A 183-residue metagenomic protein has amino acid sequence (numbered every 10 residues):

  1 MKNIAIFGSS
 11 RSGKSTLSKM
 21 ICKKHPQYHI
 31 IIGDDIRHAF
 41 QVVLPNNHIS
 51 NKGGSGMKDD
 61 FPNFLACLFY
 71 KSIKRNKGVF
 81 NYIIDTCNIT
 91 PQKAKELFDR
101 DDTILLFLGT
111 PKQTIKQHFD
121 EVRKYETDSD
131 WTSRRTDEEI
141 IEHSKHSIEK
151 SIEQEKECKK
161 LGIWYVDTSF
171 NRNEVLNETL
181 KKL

Functional and structural regions predicted by a protein language model:
I6: Hydrophobic anchor at the beta1->P-loop junction of P-loop NTPases
S10: The conserved Walker
G13: Conserved glycine(s) of the Walker
K19-C67: Conserved substrate/cofactor phosphate-moiety recognition/catalytic segment in nucleotide-dependent phosphotransferases
D59-G109: Glycine-rich phosphate-binding loop used to anchor ATP phosphates in small-molecule kinases, encompassing both
P91-E96, L161-L183: C-terminal/domain-terminus segments
R100-R134: Conserved phosphate-donor/acceptor-positioning beta-strand/loop module used by diverse small-molecule
T127-E174: Small-molecule kinase domains that catalyze NTP-dependent phosphoryl transfer to phosphate-bearing small molecules
